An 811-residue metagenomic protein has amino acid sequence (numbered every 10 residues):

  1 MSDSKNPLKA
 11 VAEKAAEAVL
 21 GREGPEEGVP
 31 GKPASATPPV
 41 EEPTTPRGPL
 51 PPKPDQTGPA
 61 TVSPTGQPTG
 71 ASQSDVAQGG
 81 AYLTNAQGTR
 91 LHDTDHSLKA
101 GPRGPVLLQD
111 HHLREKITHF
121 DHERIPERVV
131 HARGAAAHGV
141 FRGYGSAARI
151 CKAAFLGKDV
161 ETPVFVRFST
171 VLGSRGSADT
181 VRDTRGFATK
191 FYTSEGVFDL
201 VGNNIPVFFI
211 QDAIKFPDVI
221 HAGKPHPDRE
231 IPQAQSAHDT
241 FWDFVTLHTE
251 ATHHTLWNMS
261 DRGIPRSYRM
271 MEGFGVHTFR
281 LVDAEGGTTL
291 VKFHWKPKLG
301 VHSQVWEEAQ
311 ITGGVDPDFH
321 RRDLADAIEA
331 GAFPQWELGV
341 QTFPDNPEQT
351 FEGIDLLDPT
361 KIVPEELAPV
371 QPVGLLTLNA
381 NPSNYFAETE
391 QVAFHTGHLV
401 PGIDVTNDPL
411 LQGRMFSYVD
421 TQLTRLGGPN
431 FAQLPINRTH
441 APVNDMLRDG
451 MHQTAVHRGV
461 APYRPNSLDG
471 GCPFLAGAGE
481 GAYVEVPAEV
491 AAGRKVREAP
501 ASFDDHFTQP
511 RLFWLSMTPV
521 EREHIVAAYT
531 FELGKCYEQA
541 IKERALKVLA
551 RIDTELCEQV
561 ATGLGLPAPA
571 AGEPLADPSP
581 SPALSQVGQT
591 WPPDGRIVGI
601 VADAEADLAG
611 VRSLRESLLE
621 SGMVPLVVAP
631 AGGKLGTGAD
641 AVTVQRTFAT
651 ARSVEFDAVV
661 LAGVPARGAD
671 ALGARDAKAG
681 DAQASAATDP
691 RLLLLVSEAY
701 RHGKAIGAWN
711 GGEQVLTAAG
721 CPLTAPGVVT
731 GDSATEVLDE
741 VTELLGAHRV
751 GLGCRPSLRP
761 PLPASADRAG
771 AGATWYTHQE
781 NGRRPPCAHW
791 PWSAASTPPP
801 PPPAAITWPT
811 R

Functional and structural regions predicted by a protein language model:
S2-E605, R612-E620, V624, A629-F648 (+3 more regions): Active-site-adjacent core segments of small-molecule enzymes
F343-P347, W790, P803: Short, solvent-exposed beta-strand-terminating loops
L575-A609, R615-L626, P630-G782, P809: Active-site-adjacent pocket-lining segments in enzyme domains
T717-A718, W790, A795-T797, W808: Short, positively charged low-complexity motifs
N781-G782, W792, A805: Intrinsic structural disorder/low-complexity segments
P798-P802: Short linear motifs in low-complexity or flexible loops
